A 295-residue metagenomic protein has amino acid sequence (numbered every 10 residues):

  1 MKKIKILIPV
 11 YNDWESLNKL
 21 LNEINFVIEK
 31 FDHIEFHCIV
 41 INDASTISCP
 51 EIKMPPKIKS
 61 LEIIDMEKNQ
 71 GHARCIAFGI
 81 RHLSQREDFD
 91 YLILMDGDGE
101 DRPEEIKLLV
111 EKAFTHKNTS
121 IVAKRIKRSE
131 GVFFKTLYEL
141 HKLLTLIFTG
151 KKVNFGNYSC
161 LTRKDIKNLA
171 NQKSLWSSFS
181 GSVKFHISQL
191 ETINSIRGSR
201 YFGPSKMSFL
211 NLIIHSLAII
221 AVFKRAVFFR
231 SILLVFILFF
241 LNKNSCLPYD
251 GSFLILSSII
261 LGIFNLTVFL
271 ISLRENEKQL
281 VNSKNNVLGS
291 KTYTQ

Functional and structural regions predicted by a protein language model:
K3-K5, H37: Cell-envelope/extracellular polymer assembly enzymes that use nucleotide-activated donors
D13-E29: Short, well-formed alpha-helical segments that are part of the catalytic scaffolds of diverse glycosyltransferases
D13-S16, S45, R102: Donor nucleotide-sugar binding loop of glycosyltransferases
I34-S45, D65: Short beta-strand/loop segment that forms part of the nucleotide-sugar
N42-E51, G99-E100: A conserved acidic beta->alpha catalytic loop
M66-H82, Y91-L94, E100-S177, S199-G203 (+1 more regions): Acceptor/aglycone-binding surface of glycosyltransferases and processive sugar-polymer synthases
A113, K167-V227: Catalytic donor/gating beta->alpha subdomain of glycosyltransferases that bind UDP-sugars
F229-Q295: Terminal low-complexity segments of carbohydrate-biosynthetic enzymes
